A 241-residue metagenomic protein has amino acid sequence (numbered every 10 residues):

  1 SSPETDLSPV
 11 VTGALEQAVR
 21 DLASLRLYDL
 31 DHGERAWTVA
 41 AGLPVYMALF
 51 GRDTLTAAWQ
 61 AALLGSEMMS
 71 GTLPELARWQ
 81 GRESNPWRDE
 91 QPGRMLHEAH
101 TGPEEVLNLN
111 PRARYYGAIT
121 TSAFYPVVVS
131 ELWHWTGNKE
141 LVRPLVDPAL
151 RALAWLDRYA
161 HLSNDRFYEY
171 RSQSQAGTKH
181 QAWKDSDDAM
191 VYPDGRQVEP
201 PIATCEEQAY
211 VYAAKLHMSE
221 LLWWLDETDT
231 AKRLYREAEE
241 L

Functional and structural regions predicted by a protein language model:
S1-A48, K139-L141, L150-R158, L222-R233: Acidic/polar, glycine-enriched structural segments that form the non-catalytic walls/loops of the carbohydrate-binding
S1-T5, L76, R82, A238: Short intrinsically disordered, low-complexity coil segments enriched in acidic
L7-Y28, N85-M95, R171-W183: An acidic intrinsically disordered interaction segment
A36-V45, N108-A113, P193-C205: Active-site-adjacent structural elements in folded domains
M47-K179, C205-Q208, Y212: Aromatic-rich carbohydrate-recognition surfaces in CAZymes
K184-R196: A short, charged helix-loop
E206-L241: Active-site neighborhood of glycoside hydrolase catalytic domains
